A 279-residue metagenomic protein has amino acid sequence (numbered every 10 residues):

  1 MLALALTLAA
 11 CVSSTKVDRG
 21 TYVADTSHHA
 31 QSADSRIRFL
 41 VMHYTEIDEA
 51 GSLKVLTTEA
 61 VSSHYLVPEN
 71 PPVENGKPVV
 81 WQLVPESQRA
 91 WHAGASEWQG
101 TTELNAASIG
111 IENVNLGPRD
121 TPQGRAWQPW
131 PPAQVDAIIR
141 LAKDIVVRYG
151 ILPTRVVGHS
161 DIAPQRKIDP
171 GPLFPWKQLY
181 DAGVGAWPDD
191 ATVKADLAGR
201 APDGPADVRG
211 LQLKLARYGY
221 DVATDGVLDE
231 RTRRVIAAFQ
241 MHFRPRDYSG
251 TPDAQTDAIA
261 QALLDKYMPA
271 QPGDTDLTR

Functional and structural regions predicted by a protein language model:
M1-L4: Sec-dependent signal peptide recognition, specifically the positively charged N-region followed immediately by
T7-A10: C-terminal motif of bacterial Sec signal peptides marking the signal peptidase cleavage site
V12-T15, E97, P132-G150, T154 (+1 more regions): Cell-envelope/ECM-targeting effectors and their regulatory/trafficking segments
S14-A33, F39-L152: Active-site-adjacent loop/helix surface patches within enzyme catalytic domains that shape the substrate-binding cleft
